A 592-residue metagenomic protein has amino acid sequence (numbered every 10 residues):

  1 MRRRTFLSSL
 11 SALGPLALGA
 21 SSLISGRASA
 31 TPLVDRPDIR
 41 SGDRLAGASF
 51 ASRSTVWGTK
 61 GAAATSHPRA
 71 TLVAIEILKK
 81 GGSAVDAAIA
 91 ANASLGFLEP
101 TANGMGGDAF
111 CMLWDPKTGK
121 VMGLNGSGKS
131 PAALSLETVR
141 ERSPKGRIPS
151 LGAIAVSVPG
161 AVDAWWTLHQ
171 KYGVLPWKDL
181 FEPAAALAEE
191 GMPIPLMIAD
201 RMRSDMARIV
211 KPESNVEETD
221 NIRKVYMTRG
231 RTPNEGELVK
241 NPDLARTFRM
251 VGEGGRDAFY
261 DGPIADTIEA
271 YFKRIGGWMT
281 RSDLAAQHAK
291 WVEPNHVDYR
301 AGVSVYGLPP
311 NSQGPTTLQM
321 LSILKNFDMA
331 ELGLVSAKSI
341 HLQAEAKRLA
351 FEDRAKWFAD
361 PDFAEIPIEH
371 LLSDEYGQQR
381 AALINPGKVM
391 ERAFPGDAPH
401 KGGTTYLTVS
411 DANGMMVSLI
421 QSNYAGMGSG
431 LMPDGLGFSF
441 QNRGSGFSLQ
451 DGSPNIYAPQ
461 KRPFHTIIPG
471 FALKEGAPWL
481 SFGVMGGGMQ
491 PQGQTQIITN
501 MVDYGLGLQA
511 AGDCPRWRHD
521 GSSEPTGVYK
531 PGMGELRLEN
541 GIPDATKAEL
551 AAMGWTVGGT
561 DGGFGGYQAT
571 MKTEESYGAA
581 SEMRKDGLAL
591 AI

Functional and structural regions predicted by a protein language model:
M1-P15: N-terminal secretory signal peptides and thylakoid transit peptides that target proteins across membranes
T31-L72, E76, A84-G254, F259-D261 (+4 more regions): Noncatalytic scaffold domains of N-terminal-nucleophile
S41, F327-N423, L436, R443 (+1 more regions): Internal maturation/activation junctions in enzymes
F97-M122, W278-T280, M415-L480, Q496 (+2 more regions): Active-site rim segments in enzyme catalytic domains, especially the processed small/beta chain of N-terminal
E217, G314-A330, A472-E475, W479-L480 (+1 more regions): M16/insulysin-pitrilysin zinc metalloprotease superfamily fold
W291, K401-T404, H465-I467: Short, small/polar residue-rich loop motifs at catalytic or cofactor-binding pockets
L308-G314, I420-G430, V484-Q490: Glycine-rich phosphate/pyrophosphate-binding beta-alpha loops
K461, Q494, D503-W555, G562: Extended C-terminal subregions enriched in glycine
